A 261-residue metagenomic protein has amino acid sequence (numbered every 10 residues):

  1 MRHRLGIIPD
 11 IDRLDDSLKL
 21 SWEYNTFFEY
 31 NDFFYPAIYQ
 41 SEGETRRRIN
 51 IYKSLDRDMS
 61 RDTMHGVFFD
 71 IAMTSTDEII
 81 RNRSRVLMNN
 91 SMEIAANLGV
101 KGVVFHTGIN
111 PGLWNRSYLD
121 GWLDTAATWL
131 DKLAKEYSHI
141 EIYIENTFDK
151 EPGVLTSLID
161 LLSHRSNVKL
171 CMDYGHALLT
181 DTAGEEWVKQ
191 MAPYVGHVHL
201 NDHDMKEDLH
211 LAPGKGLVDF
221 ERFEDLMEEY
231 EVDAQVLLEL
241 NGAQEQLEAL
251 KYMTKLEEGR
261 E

Functional and structural regions predicted by a protein language model:
M1-N90, G259-E261: N-terminal pre-domain/capping segments
M1-R2, D15-W22, V154-K169, A177-E261: Histidine-acidic metal/acid-base catalytic patches
H3-P9, T26-Y30, D62-G66, V103-F105 (+4 more regions): Hydrophobic faces of well-ordered beta-strands that scaffold small-molecule active sites in alpha/beta enzyme cores
I8-D12, N31-Y35, V67-F69, G108-N110 (+4 more regions): Active-site beta-loop-alpha junctions enriched in small/polar residues
A37-Y39, D70-S75, P111-R116, L179-T180 (+1 more regions): A short acidic, helix-capping loop that chelates divalent metal ions and anchors anionic groups
G43-N50, I80-M88, L119-A127, T156-S157 (+2 more regions): Charged helix-capping and loop-helix junction motifs
I49-F69, L123-Y137, F220-L226, Y230-V232: Alpha-helix-loop-beta-strand connector modules within alpha/beta enzyme cores
T74-K169: Active-site acidic/histidine proton-transfer and metal-coordination neighborhood in alpha/beta enzyme cores
